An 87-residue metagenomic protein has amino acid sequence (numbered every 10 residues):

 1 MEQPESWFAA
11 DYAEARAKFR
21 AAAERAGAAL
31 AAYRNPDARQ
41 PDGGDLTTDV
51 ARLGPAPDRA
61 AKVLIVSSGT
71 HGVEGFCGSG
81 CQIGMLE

Functional and structural regions predicted by a protein language model:
M1-E87: Structured catalytic-domain cores with a bias toward divalent-metal coordination
